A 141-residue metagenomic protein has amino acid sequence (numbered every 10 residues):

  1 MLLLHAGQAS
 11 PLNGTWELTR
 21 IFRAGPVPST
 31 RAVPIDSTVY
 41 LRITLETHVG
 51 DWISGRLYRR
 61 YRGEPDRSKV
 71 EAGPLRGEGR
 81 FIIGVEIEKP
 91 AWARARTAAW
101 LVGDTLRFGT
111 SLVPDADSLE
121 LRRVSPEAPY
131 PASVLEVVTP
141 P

Functional and structural regions predicted by a protein language model:
L3-E17: N-terminal helix-cap/turn-to-beta initiation motif at the start of protein domains
A9-N13, L45-D51, P74-R80, W100-D104 (+1 more regions): A short, structured loop/turn motif at beta-sheet edges
L18, G50-R59, F81-E86, L106-T110 (+1 more regions): Short hydrophobic/aromatic-rich beta-strand segments that constitute the beta-sheet cores of beta-sandwich/beta-barrel
R23-V27: Short, solvent-exposed loop/turn elements at domain surfaces
P28-E78: N-terminal glycine/threonine-rich, aromatic-flanked beta-hairpin/loop signature
R31-I35, E71, E78-W100: An anionic, turn-rich surface loop/hairpin at beta-sheet edges that serves as a generic interaction/coordination patch
R59-R62, P90-A91, V113-A116: Short, surface-exposed beta-strand-loop junctions and turns on beta-sheet-rich folds
P65-F81, T105-P141: Edge beta-strand at a domain terminus
